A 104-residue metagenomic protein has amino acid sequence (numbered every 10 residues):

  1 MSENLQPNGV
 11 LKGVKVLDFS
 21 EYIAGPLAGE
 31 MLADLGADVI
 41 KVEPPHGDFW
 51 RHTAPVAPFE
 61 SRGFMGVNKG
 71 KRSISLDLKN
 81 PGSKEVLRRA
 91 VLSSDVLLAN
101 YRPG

Functional and structural regions predicted by a protein language model:
M1-G104: N-terminal helix-loop segment corresponding to the beta1-alpha1 unit of nucleotide/adenylate-binding folds
